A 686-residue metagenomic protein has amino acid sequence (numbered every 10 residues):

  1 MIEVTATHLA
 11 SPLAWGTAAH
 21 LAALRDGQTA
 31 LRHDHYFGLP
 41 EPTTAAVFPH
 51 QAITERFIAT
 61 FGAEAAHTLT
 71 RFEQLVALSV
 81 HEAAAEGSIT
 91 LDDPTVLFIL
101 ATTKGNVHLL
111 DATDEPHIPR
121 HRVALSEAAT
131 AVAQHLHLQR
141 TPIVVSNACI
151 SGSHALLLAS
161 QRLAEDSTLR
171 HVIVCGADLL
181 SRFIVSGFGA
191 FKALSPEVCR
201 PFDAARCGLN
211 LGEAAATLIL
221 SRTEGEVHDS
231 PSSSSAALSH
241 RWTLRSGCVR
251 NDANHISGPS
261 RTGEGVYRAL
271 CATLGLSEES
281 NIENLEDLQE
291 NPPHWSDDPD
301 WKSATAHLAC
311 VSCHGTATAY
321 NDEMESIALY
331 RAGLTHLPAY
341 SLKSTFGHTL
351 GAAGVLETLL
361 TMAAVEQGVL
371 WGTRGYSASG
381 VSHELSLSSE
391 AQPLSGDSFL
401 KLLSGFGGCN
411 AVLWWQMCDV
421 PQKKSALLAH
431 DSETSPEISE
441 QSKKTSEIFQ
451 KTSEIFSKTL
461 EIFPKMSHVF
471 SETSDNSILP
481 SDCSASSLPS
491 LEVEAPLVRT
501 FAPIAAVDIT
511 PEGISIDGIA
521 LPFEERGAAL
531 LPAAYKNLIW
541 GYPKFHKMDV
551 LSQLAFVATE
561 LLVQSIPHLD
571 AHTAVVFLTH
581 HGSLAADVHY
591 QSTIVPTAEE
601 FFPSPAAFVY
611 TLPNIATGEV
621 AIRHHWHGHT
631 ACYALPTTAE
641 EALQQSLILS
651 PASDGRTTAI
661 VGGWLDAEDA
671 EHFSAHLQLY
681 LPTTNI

Functional and structural regions predicted by a protein language model:
M1-P142, Q161, S181, G189-N210 (+7 more regions): Conserved "HGTGT" condensation-loop signature of ketosynthase/thiolase-family condensing enzymes that catalyze
G152: Short conserved active-site loop signatures built around small residues
A155: Active-site histidine-anchored catalytic micro-motif
L158: Active-site signature of alpha/beta-hydrolase-fold catalytic machinery across serine- and Asp/Cys-nucleophile hydrolases
A164: Nucleic-acid-interacting cores, centered on viral/eukaryotic replication and modification enzymes
T168-L169, L370: Conserved hydrophobic residue
H171-C175: Short, well-structured beta-strand segments enriched in hydrophobic/aromatic residues within extracellular or lumenal
G176-L180: Glycine-rich anion/phosphate-binding loop at the beta-strand->alpha-helix junction
